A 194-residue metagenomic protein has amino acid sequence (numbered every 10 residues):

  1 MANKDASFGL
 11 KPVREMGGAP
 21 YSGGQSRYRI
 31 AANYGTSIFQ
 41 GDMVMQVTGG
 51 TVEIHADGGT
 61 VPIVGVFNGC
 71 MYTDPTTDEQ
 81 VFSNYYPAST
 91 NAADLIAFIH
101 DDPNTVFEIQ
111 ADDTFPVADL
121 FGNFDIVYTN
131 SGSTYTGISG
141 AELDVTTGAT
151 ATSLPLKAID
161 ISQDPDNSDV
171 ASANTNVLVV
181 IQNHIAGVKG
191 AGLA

Functional and structural regions predicted by a protein language model:
M1-A194: Surface-exposed, low-hydrophobicity beta-strand/loop segments enriched in small/polar/acidic residues
